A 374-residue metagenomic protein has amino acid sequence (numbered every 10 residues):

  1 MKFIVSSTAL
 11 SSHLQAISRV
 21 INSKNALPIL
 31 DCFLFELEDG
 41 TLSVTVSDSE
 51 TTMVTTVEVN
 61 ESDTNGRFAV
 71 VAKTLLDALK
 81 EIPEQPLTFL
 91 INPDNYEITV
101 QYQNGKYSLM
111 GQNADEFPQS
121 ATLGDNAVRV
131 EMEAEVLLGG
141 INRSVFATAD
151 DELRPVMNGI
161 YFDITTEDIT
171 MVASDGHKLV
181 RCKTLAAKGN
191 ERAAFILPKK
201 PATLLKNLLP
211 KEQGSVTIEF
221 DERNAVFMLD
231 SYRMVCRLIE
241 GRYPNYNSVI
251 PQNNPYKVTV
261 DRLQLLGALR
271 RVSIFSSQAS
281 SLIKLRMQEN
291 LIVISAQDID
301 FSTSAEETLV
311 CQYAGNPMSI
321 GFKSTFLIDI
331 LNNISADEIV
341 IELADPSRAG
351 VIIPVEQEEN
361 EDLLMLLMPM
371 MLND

Functional and structural regions predicted by a protein language model:
M1-D374: Structural preference for solvent-exposed beta-strand-turn elements and adjacent flexible terminal/loop segments within
